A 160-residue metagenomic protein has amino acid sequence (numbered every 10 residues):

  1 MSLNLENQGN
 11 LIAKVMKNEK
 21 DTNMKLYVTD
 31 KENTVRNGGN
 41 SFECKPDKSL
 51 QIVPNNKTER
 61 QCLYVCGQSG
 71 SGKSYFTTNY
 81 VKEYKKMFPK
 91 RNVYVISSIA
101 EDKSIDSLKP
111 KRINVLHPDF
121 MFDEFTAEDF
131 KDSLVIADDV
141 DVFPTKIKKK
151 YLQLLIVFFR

Functional and structural regions predicted by a protein language model:
L3-P54: N-terminal pre-Walker A segment at the start of P-loop NTPase domains
N18-T22, Y64, N92: Signal-peptide-cleavage-adjacent N-terminal segments of secreted and extracellular proteins
T58: Residues immediately N-terminal to the Walker A/P-loop in ABC ATPase nucleotide-binding domains
Q61-E83, Y94-K103, K111-R160: Conserved P-loop NTPase motor cores
F88-K90: Conserved SF1/SF2 helicase motif Ia
